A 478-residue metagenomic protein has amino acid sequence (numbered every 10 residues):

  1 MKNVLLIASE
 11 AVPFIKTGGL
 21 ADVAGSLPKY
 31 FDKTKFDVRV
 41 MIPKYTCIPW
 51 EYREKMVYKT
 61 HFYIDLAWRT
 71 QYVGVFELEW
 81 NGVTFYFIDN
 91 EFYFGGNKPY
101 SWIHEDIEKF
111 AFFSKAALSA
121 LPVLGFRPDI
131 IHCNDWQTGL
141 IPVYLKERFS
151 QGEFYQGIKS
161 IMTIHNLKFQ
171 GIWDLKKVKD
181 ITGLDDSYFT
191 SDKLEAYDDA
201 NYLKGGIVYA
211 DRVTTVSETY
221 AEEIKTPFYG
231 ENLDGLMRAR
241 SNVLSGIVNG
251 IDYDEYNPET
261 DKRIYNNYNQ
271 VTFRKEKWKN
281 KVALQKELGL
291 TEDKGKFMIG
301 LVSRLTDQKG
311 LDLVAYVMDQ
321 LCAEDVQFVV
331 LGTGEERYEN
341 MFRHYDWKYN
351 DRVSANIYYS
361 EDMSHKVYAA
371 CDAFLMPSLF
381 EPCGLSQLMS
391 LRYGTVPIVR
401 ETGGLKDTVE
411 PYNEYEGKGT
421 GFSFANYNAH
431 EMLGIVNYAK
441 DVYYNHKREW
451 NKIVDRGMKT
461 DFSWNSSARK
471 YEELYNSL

Functional and structural regions predicted by a protein language model:
M1-L478: Catalytic cores of nucleotide-sugar-dependent glycosyltransferases that transfer UDP/GDP/TDP-activated
